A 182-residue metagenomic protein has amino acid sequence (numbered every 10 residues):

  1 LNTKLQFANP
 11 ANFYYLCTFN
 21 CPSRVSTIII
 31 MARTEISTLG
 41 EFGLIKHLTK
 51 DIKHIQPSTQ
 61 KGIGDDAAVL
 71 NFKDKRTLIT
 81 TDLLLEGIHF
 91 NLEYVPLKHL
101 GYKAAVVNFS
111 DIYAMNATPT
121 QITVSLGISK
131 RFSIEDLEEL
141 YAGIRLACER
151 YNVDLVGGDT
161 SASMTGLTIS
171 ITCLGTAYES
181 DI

Functional and structural regions predicted by a protein language model:
L5-F7: Cationic, low-complexity basic patches in intrinsically disordered or flexible, solvent-exposed regions
P10-L16: Short hydrophobic targeting helices and cationic amphipathic motifs that mediate membrane/organellar targeting
I30-P96, M115, V124: Extreme N-terminal cap/leader segments of soluble proteins
K61, E93-V107, F132-A142: Glycine-rich anion/phosphate-binding loops
L84, T120-I182: Glycine-rich anion-binding loops of enzyme active sites
K98-Q121, A142-R150: Small-aliphatic-rich amphipathic alpha-helix that forms the alpha element of a beta-alpha
